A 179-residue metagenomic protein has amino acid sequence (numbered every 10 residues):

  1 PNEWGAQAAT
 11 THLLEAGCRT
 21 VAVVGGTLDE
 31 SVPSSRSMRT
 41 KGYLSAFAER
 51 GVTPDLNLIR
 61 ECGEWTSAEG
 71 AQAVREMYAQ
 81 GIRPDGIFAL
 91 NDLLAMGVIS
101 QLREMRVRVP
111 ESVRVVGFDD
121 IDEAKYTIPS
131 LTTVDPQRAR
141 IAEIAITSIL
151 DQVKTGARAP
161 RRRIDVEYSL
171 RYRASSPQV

Functional and structural regions predicted by a protein language model:
P1-V179: Bacterial carbohydrate/catabolite-sensing allosteric modules
